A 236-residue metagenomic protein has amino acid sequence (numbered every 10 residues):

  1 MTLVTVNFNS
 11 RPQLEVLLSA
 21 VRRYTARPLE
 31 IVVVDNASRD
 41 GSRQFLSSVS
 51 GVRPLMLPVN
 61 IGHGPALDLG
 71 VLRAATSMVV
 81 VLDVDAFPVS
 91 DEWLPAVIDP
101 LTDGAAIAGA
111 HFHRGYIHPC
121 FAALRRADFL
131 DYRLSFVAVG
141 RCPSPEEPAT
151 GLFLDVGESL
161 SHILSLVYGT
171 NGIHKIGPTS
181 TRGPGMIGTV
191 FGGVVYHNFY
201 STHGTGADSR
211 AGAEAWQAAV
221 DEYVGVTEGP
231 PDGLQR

Functional and structural regions predicted by a protein language model:
M1-S19: N-proximal low-complexity "stem/linker" segments adjacent to membrane-targeting elements
S19-P28: Short, acidic, metal-binding catalytic loop of nucleotide-sugar glycosyltransferases
D35-R43: A conserved acidic beta->alpha catalytic loop
L57-R73: Glycine-rich, basic loop-to-helix element that forms the pyrophosphate-binding segment of sugar-nucleotide handling
V79: Short aromatic/hydrophobic "clamp" motif used to bind/position activated sugar donors
D83-F87: The conserved acidic donor/metal-binding loop of glycosyltransferases
E92-H113: Conserved donor-nucleotide/metal-binding helix-loop-beta segment in metal-dependent transferases, i.e., the alpha-helix
P148-R236: C-terminal catalytic/acceptor-binding lobe
